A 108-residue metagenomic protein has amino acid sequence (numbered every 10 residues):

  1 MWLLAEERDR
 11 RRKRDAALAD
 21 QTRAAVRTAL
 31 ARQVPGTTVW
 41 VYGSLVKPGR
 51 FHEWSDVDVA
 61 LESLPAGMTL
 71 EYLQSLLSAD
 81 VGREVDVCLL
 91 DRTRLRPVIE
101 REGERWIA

Functional and structural regions predicted by a protein language model:
M1-L3, R11, P48-G49, A66-E71: Short, flexible segments with low predicted structural confidence
M1-W40: Helical scaffold of the NTase/Pol beta-like nucleotidyltransferase catalytic core
A5-D9, F51-S55, L73-L76: A short alpha-helix capping/helix-coil boundary motif
R11-R12, D58-A60, D80-V81: A short, structure-level motif marking secondary-structure boundaries and short turns
A16-R23, S63-P97, R101: Metal-dependent nucleotidyltransferase catalytic core
R27-V57, E62-L64: Active-site nucleotide-donor binding segment shared across nucleotidyl transfer reactions
T37-V39, E84-V85, I107: Secondary-structure boundary/capping signal
V57, S78, G103-I107: Short, hinge-like loop/turn segments at secondary-structure boundaries
